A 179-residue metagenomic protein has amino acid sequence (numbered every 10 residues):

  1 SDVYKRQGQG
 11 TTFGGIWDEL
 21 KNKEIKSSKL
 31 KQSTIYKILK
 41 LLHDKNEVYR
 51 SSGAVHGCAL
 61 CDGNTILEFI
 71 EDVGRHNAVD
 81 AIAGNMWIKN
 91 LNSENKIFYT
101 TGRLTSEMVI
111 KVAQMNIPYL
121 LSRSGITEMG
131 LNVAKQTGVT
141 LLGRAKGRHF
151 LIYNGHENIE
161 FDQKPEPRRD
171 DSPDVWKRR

Functional and structural regions predicted by a protein language model:
V3-Y4: Short, small-residue-biased leader/transition segments that mark boundaries at the very start of proteins
Q7: Short cysteine clusters
G10: Cys/His-rich metal-chelating microdomains
F13-G14, D18-R75: Internal active-site segments that recognize and position negatively charged phosphoryl groups and nucleotide moieties
N22, R168-R169: Short intrinsically disordered coil segments
R75-P165: Feature captures the catalytic cores and cofactor-binding loops of soluble hydro-lyases/lyases that act on carboxylate
D170-R179: Long, low-complexity, intrinsically disordered segments
